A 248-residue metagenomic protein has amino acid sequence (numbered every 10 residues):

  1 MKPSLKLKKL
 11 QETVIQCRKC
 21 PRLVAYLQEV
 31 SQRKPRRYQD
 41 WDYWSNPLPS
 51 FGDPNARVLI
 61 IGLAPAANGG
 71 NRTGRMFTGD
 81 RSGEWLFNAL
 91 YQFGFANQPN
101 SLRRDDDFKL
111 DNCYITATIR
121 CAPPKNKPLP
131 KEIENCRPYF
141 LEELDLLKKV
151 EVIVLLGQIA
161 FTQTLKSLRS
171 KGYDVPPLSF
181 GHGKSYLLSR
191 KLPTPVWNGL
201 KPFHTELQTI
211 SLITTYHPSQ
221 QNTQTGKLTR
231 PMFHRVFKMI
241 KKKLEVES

Functional and structural regions predicted by a protein language model:
K2-H182, V196-P202, I210-E245: A polyanion-binding, active-site-adjacent surface
Y186: The conserved 3'-phosphoadenosine-5'-phosphosulfate
